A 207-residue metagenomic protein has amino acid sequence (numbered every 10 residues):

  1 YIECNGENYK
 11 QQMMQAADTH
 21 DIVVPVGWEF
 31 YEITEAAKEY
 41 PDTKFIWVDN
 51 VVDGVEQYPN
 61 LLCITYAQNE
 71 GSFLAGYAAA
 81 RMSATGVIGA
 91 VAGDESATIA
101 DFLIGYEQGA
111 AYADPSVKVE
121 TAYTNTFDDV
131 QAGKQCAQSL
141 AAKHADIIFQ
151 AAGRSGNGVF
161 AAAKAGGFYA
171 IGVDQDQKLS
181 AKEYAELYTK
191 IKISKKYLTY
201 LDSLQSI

Functional and structural regions predicted by a protein language model:
Y1-I207: A residue-level marker of the well-folded mature domains of exported/periplasmic proteins
